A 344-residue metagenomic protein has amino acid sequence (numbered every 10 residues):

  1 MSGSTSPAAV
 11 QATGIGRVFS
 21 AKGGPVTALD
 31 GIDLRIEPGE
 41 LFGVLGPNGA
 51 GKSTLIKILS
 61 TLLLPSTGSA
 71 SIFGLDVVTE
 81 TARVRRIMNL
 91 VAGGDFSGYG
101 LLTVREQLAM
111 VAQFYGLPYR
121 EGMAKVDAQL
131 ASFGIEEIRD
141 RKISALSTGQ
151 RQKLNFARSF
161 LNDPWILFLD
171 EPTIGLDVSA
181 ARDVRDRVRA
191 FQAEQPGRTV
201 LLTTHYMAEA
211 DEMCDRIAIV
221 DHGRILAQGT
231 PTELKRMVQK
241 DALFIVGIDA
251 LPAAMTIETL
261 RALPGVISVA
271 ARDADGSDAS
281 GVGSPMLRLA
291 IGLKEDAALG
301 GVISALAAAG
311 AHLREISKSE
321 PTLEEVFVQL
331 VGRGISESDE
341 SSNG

Functional and structural regions predicted by a protein language model:
S2-A12, V18-G31, T81: A short, flexible loop at the N-terminus of ABC-type nucleotide-binding domains that lies
L101, K142-L146: Conserved ABC ATPase signature
A109, Q113, R120-I138: Conserved ABC ATPase "signature" region
F156: Hydrophobic anchor residue at the start of the ABC signature
D163: Conserved catalytic motifs of ABC-family nucleotide-binding domains
L167-E171: Catalytic Walker B motif of ABC-type/P-loop ATPase nucleotide-binding domains
R187-G292: ABC transporter nucleotide-binding domain
